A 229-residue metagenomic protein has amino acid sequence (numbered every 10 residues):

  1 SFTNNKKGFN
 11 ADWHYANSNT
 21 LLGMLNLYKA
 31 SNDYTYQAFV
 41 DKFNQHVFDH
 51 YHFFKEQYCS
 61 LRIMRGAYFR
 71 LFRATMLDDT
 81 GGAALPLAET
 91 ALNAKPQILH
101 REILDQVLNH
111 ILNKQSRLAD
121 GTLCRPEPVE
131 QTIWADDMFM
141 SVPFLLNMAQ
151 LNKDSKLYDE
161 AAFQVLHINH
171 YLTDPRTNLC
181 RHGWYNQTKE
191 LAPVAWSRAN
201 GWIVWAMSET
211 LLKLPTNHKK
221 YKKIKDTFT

Functional and structural regions predicted by a protein language model:
S1-T229: Glycan-recognition and catalytic cores of secretory/periplasmic carbohydrate-active enzymes
